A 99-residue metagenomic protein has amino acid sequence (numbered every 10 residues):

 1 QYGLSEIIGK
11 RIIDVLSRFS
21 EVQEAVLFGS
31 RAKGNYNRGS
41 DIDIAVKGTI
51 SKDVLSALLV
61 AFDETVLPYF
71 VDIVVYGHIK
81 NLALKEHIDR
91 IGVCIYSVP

Functional and structural regions predicted by a protein language model:
Q1-E24, K33-R38, K47-P99: Catalytic core of pol beta-like nucleotidyltransferases
F28-S30: Glycine-rich beta-strand-to-loop/alpha-helix junction loops that act as flexible
